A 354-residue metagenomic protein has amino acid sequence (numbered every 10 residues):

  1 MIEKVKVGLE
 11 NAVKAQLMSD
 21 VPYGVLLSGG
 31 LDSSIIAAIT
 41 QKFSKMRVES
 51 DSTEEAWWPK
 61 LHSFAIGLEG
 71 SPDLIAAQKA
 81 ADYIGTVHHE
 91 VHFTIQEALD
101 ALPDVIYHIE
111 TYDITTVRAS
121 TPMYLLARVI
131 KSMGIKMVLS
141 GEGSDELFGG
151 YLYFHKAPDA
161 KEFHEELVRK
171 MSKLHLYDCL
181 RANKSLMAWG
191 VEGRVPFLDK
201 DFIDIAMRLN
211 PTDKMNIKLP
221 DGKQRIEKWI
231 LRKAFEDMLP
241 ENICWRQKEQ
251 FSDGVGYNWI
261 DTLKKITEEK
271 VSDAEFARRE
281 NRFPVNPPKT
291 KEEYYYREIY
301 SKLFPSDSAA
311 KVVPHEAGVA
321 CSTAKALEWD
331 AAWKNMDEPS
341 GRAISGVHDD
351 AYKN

Functional and structural regions predicted by a protein language model:
M1-L239, S252-K270, F276-N354: ATP-dependent adenylate-handling active sites, centered on carboxylate activation for C-N bond formation
P240-Q250: Conserved S-adenosyl-L-methionine
